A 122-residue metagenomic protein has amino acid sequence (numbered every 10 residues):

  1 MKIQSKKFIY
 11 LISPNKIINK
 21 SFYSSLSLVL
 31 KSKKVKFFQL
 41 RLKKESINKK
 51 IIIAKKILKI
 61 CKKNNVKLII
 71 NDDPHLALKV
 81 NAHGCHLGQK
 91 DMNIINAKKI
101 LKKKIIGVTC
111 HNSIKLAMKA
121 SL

Functional and structural regions predicted by a protein language model:
M1-L122: Conserved N-terminal beta1-alpha1 strand-loop-helix module at the mouth
